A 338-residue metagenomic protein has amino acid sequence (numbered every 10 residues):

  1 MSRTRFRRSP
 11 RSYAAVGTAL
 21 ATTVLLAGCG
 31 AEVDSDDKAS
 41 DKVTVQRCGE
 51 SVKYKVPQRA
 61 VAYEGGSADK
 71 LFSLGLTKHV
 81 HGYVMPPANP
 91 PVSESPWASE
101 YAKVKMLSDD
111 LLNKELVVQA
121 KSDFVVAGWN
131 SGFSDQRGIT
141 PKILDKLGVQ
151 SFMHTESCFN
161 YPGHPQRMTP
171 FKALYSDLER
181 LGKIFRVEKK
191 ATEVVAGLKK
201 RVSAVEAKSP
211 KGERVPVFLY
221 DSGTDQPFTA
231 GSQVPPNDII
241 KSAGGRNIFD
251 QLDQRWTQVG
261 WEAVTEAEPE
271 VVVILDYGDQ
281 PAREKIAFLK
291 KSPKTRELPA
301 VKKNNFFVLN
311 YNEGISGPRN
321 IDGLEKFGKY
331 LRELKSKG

Functional and structural regions predicted by a protein language model:
S2-D69, R180-L219, L331, K335-G338: Bacterial Sec-exported substrate-binding components of ABC uptake systems
Q46-C48, V104-E115, D135, L252-W261: Short helix-initiation/N-cap motifs at beta->coil->alpha
Y63-E64, A68-A120, F124, W129-F133 (+1 more regions): A short, structured surface patch at a secondary-structure boundary
G66-D69, P86-N89, F124, N130-S134 (+5 more regions): Solvent-exposed loop/turn segments at secondary-structure junctions within structured extracellular/periplasmic domains
N89-P90, S131-I139, V149-R180, E213-P235 (+1 more regions): Extracytoplasmic ligand-binding site segments that recognize negatively charged/polar headgroups
N113-F124, I139-K142, V259-E268: Short helices/loops that flank or line small-molecule/ion binding pockets
M168-D177, Q251-L252, V273-G338: Structured C-terminal subdomain patch of bacterial secreted/periplasmic proteins
T229-W256: Alpha-helical, coiled-coil/dimerization segments enriched in small aliphatic residues
